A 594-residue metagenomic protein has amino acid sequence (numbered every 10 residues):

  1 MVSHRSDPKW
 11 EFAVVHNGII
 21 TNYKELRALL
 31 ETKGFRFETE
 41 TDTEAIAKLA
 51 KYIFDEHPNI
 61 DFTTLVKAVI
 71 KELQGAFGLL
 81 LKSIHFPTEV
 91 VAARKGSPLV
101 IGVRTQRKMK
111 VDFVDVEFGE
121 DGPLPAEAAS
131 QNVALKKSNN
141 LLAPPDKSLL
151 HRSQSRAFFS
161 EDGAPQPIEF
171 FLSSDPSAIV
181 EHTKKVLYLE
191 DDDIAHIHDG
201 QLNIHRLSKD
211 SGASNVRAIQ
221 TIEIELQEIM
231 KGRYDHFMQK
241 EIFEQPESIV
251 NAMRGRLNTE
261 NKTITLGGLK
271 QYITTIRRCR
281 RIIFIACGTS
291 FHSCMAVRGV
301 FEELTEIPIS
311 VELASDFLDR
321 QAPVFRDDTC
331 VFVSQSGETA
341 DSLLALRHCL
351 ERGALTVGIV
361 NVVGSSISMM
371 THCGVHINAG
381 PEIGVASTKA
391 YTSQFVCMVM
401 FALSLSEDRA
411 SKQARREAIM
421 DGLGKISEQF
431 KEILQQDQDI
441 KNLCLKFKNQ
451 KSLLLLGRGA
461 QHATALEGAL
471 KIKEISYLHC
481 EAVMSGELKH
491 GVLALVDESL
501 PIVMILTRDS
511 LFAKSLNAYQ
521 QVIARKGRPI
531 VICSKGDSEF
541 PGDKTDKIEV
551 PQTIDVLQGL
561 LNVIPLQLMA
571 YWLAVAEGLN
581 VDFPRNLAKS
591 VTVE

Functional and structural regions predicted by a protein language model:
M1-K231, D235-M238, E244-R280, K431-L434 (+2 more regions): Conserved short alpha-helical segments that host acidic/polar catalytic motifs at enzyme active sites
H4, K82, V91-A92, V186-L187 (+14 more regions): Replace "in large, NTP-powered and nucleic-acid-processing enzymes" with "in large, NTP-powered factors and other
P8, I19-T21, I84-T88, K95-L99 (+24 more regions): Short, glycine-/Ser/Thr-/acidic-enriched flexible segments
V103, R107-D112, E120-P123, Q131-L135 (+8 more regions): Glycine-rich, anion-gripping cofactor-binding loops and their flanking helix/strand elements in enzyme active sites
I204-K209, I219, E223-Q227, M238 (+2 more regions): Generic C-terminus detector
R206, S293-M295, S310-V311, A340-L343 (+9 more regions): Extended hydrophobic-aromatic, low-complexity segments
Q245-I283, R326, R352, V363 (+3 more regions): Active-site phosphate/pyrophosphate-binding segments
L269, R277-K425, R458, I505-D546 (+1 more regions): Glycine-rich phosphate-binding loops that contact phosphosugars or nucleotide phosphates
